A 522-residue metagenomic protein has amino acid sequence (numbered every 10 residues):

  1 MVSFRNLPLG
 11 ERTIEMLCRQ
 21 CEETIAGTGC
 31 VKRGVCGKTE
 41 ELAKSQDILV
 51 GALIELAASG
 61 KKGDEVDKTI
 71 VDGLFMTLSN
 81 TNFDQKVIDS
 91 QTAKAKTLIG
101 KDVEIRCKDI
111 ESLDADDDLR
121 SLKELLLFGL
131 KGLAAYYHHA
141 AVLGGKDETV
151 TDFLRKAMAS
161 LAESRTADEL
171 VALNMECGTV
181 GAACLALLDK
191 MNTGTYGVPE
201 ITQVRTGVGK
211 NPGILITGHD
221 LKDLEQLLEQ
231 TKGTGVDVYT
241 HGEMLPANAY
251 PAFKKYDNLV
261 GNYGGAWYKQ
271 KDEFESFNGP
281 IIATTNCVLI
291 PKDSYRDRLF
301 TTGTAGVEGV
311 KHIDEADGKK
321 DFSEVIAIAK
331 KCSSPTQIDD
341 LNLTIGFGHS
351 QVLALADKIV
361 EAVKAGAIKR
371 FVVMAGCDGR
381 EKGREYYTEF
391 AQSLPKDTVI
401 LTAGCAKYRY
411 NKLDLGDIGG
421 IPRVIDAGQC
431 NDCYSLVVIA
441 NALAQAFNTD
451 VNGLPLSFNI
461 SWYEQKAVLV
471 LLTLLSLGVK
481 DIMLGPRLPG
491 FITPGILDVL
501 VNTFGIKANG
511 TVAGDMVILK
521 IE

Functional and structural regions predicted by a protein language model:
V2-S3, L227: Targeting/processing segments of secretory and organellar proteins
S3-I14: Short, Lys/Arg-enriched N-terminal segments with co-localized hydrophobic residues within the first ~10-30 amino acids
T13-K32, G37-L42, Q46-I48, E176-E522: Anaerobic metallocofactor- and corrinoid-dependent redox/one-carbon enzyme cores, especially those from methanogenesis
V50-I201: Electropositive, gly/pro-rich neighborhoods at or near active sites that engage anionic ligands
